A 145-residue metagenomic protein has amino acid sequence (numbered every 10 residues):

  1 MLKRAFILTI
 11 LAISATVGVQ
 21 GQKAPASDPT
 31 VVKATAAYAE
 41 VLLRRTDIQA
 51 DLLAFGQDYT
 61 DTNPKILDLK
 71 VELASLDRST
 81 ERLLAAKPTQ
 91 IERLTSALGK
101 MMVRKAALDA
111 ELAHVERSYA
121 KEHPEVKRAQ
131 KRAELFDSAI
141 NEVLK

Functional and structural regions predicted by a protein language model:
M1-R4: Positively charged n-region of N-terminal signal peptides that target proteins for export
L8-A15: Bacterial N-terminal signal peptides
V19-A26: Boundary at the C-terminal end of the N-terminal hydrophobic targeting segment
S27-A34, G56-I66, R78-K127, R132-A133 (+1 more regions): Long, charged amphipathic alpha-helices with heptad-repeat/coiled-coil character
A37-E40: Membrane-proximal extracytoplasmic
L42-R45, Q49, K105, D109: Hydrophobic faces of stable alpha-helices that mediate helix-helix packing
D47-A50, D61, D68: N-terminal secretory signal peptides
